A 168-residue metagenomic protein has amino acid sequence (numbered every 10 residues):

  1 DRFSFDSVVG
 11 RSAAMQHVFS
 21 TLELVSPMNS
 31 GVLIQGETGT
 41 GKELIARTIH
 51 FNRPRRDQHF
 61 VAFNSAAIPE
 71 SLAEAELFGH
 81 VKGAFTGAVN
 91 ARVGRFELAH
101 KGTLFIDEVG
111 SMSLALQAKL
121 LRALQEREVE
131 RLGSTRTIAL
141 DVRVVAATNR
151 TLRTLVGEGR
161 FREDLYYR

Functional and structural regions predicted by a protein language model:
R2-A139, V144-R150, L155: AAA+ ATPase active-site-proximal loops
R160: Surface-exposed binding/hinge segments that line and control ligand-binding clefts or catalytic entry sites
